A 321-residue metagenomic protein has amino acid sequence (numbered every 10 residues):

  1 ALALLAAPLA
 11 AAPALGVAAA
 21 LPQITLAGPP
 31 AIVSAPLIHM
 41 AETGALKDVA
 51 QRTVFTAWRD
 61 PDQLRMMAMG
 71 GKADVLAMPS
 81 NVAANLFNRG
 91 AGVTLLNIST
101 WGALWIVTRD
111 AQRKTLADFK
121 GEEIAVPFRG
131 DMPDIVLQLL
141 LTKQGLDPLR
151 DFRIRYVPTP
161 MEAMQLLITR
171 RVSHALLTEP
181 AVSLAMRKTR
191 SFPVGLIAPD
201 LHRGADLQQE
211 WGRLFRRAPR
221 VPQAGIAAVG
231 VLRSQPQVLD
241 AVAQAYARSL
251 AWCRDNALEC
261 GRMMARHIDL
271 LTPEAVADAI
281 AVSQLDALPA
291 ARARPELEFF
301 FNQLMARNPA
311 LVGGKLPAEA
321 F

Functional and structural regions predicted by a protein language model:
A1-G16: N-terminal export signals
L15-V157, S173-E179, L196-G204: Short, glycine-/small- and polar/acidic-enriched structural segments that line small-molecule recognition paths
H39-T43, M67, G71, N85 (+11 more regions): Structured segments of extracytoplasmic/periplasmic soluble domains in secreted or envelope-associated proteins
K47-V49, G212-L214, D286-R292: Short, solvent-exposed loop/beta-turn-alpha elements that line the ligand-binding surface or hinge of extracytoplasmic
N81-V82, P160-M263: Pocket-lining segment of extracytoplasmic ligand-binding domains
V231-R307: Secondary-structure end/capping motifs
F300-F321: C-terminal solvent-exposed extensions
